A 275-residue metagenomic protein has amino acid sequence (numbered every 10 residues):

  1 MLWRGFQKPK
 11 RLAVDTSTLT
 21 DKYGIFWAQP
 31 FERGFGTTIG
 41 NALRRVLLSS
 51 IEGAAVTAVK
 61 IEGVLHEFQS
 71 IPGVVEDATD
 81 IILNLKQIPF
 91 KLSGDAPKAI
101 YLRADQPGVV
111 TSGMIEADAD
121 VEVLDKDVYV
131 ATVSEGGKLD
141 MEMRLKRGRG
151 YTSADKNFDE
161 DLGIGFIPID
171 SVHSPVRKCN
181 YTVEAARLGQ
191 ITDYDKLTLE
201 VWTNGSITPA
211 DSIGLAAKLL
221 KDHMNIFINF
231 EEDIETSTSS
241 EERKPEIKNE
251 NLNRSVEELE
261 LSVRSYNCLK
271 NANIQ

Functional and structural regions predicted by a protein language model:
M1-N273: Protein-protein interaction/assembly regions in multi-subunit complexes
